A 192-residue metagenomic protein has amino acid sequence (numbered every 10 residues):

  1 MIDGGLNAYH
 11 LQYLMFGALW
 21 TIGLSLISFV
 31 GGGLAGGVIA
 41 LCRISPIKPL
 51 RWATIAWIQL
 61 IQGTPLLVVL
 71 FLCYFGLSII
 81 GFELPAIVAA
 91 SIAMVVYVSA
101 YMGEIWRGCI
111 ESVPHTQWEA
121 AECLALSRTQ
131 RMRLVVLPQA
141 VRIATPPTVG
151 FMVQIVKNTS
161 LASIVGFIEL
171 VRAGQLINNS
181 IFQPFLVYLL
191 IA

Functional and structural regions predicted by a protein language model:
M1-A192: Transmembrane alpha-helices and adjacent helix-loop boundaries
